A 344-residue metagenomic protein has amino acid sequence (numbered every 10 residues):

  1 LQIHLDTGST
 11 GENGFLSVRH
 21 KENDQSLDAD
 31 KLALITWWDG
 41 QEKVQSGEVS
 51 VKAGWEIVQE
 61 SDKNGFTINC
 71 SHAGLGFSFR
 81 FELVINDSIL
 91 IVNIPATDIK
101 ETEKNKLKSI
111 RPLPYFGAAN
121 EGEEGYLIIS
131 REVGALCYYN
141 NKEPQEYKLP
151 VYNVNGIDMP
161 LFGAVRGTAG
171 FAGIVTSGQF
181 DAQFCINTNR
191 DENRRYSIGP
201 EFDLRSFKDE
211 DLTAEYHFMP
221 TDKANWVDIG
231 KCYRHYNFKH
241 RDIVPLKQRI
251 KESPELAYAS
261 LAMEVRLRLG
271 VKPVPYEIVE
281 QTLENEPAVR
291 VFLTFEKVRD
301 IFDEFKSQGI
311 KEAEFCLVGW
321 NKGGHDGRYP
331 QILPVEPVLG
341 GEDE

Functional and structural regions predicted by a protein language model:
L1-E314: Carbohydrate-recognition beta-sandwich/jelly-roll modules in extracellular/periplasmic carbohydrate-active proteins
G319-E344: Acidic/aromatic-lined carbohydrate-recognition and catalytic surfaces of CAZymes acting on diverse glycans
